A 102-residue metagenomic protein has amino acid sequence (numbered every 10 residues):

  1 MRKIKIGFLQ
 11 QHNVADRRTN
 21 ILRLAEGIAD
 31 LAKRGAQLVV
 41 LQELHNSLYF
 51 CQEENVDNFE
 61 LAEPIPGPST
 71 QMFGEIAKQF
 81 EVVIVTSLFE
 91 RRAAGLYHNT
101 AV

Functional and structural regions predicted by a protein language model:
R2, L9, C51-N55: A generic structural signal for ordered alpha-helices
K3-A15, N20, T100: Active-site-proximal beta-strand elements of phosphoester/diester hydrolases
R17, E26-V102: Cys-nucleophile CN-hydrolase/nitrilase-fold catalytic domain and related Cys-dependent amidase chemistry that acts on
